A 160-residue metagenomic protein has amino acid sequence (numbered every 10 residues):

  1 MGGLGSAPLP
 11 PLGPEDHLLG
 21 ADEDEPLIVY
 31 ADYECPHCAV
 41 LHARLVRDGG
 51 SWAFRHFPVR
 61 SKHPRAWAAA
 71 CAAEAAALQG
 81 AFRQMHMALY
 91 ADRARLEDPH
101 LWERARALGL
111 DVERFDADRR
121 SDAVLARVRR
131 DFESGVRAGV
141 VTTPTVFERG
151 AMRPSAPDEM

Functional and structural regions predicted by a protein language model:
M1, M85-M87, M152, M160: Detector for methionine-enriched segments
M1-L9: N-proximal helix/coil linker or "cap" segments that precede and/or mark the start of modular domains
L4, G20-E23, F57, A70 (+5 more regions): Sparse, context-dependent recognition of short Cys/His-centered cofactor- or disulfide-binding micro-motifs
P8-E25: A short beta-strand-turn-helix
P8-L9, G80, H86, D118 (+2 more regions): Homeobox/homeodomain signature
L18-L19, L96, R153: Short clusters of hydrophobic/aromatic residues that line enzyme substrate/ligand-binding pockets
D24-A31, H37, H42-R47, E103-M160: C-terminal cap of thioredoxin/glutaredoxin-like
E25-R106: Structural alpha/beta surface segment adjacent to cysteine/selenocysteine redox centers across thiol/disulfide enzymes
